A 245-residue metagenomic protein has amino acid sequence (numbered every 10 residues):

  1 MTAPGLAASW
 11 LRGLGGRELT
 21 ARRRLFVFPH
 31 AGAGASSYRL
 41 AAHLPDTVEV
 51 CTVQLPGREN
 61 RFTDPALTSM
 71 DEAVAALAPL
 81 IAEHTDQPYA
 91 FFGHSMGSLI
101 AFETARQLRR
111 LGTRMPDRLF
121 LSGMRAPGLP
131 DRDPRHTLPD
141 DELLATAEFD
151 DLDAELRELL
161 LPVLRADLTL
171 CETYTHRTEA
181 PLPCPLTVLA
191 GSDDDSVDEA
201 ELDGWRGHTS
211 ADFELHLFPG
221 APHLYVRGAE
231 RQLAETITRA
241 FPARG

Functional and structural regions predicted by a protein language model:
M1-F92, M96-L99, E103-G245: Domain-scale detector for complete catalytic domains at protein termini or as standalone homologs
